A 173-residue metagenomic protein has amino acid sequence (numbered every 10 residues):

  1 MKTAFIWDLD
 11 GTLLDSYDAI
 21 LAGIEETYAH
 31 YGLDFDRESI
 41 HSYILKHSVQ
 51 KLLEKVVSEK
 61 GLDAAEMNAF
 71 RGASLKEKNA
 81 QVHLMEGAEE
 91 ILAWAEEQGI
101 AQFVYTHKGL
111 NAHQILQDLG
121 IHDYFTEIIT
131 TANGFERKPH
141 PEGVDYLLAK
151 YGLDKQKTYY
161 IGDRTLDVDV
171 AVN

Functional and structural regions predicted by a protein language model:
M1-T3, I100-A101, Q156-K157: Short coil/turn segments at beta-strand junctions that form active-site/ligand-binding loops
K2-W94, Q98: N-terminal helical cap/lid subdomain that shapes the substrate entry/recognition surface in HAD-like hydrolases
W7, T106-H107: Conserved strand-loop elements at the edges of beta-sheets that form or border functional pockets
L14, M85, Y105-T106, I161: Active-site-adjacent beta-strand anchor residues
D34, G72-S74, T106, I115-D118: Homeobox/homeodomain signature
A80, K108-G109: Short coil/turn segments
F103, G109-Y160, T165-N173: Substrate-recognition "cap/lid" segment bordering the active-site pocket of phosphatases
